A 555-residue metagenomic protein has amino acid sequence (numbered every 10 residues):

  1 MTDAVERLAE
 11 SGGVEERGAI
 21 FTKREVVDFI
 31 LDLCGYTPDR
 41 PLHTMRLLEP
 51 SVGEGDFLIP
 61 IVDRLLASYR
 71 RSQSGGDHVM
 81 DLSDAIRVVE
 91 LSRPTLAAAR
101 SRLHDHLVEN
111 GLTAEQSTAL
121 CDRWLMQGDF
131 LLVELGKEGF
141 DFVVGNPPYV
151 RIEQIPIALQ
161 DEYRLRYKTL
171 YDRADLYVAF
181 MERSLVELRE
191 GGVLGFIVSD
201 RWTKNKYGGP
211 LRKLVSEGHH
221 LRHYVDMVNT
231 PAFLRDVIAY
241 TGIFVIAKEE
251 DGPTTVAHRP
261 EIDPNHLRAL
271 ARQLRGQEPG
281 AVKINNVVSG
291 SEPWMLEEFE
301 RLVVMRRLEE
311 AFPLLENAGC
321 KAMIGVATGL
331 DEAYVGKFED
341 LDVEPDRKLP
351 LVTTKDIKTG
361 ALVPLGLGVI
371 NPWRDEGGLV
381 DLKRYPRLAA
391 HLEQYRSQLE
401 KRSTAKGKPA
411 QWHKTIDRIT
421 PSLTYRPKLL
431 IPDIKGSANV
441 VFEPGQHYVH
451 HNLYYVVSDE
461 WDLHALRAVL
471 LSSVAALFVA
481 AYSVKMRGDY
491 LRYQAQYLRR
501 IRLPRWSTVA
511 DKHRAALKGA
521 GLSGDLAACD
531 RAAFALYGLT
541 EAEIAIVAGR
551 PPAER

Functional and structural regions predicted by a protein language model:
M1-D105, D129, E134, P147 (+6 more regions): Class I S-adenosyl-L-methionine
S11-G18, M45-L47, S83-V89, Y163-T169 (+6 more regions): Glycine- and acidic
E15-E16, I20-F29, V52-I59, L66 (+4 more regions): Signature of N6-adenine DNA methyltransferases within the class I
F29, L33, P60, R64 (+16 more regions): Generic, well-ordered alpha-helical scaffold segments in large soluble proteins
L42-H43, D81-A85, L120-C121, K137-G139 (+8 more regions): Short, well-ordered loop/turn elements at secondary-structure boundaries
R100-A119: Short, conserved SAM-binding/catalytic segment of Class I S-adenosyl-L-methionine-dependent methyltransferases
E292-A515, A535-Y537, P552-A553: Polybasic, glycine- and aromatic-enriched phosphate-binding surface used to engage nucleic acids
I546, P552-R555: Non-globular, low-complexity intrinsically disordered regions
